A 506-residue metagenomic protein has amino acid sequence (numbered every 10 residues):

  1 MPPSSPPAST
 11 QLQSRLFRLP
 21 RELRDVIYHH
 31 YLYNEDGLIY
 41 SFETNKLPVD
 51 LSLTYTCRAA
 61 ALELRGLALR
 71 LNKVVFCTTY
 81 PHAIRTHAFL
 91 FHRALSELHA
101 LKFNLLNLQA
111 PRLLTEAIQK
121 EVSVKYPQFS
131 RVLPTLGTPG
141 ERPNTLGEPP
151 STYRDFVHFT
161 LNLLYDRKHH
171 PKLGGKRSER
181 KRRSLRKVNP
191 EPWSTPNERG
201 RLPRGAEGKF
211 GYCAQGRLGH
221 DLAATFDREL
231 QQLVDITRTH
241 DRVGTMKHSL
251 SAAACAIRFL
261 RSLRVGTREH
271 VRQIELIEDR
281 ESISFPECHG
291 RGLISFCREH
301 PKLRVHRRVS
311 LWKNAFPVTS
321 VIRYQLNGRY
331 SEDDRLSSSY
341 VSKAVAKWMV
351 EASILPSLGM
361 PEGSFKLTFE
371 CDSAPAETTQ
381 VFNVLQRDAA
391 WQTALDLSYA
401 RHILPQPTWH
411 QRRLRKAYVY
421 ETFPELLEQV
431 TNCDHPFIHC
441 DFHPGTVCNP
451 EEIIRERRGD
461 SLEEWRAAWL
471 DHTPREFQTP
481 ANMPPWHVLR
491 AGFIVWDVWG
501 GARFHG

Functional and structural regions predicted by a protein language model:
M1-Q273, E278-P301, I322-R329, L355-P356 (+1 more regions): Short, surface-exposed structural microsegments at secondary-structure boundaries
F76-T79, R308-S310, E370: Conserved beta-strand termini and adjacent loop/short-helix elements that scaffold enzyme active sites in alpha/beta
A88-F89, S295, K302, E332 (+3 more regions): Short alpha-helix boundary/capping motifs
A254, R307, R335, K343 (+2 more regions): Phosphate/pyrophosphate-recognition segments in soluble nucleotide-handling domains
E269-I277, E362-C371: Short, hydrophobic/proline-enriched secondary-structure or compact coil segments at domain edges
H306-V321, H410: A two-mode feature
F316-S357: Acidic, metal/cofactor-coordinating or nucleic-acid-engaging core segments within structured domains
